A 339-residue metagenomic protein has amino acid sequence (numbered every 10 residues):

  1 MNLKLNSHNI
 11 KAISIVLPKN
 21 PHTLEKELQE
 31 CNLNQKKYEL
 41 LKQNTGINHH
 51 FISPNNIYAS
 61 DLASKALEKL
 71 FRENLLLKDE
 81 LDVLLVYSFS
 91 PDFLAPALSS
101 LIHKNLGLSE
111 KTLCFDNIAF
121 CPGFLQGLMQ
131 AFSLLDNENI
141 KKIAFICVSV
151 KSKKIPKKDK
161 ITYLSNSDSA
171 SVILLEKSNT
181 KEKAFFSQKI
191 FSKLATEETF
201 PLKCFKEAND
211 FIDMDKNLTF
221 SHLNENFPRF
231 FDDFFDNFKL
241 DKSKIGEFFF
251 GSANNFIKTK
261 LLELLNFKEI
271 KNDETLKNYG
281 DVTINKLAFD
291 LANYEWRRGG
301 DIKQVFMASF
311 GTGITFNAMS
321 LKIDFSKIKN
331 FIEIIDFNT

Functional and structural regions predicted by a protein language model:
M1-N56, D159-S221, E225, R229 (+2 more regions): Condensing-enzyme catalytic core mediating Claisen C-C bond formation in acyl metabolism
I10, N55-A119, F235-K258, L264: Conserved beta-ketoacyl condensing-enzyme motif
V16, Y87-D92, A119-P122, C147-K153 (+2 more regions): Acidic, glycine-rich active-site loops and adjacent beta-strand->loop/helix elements that engage anionic groups
K36-L40, I57-N74, H222-N237, D290-Y294: Short, well-ordered amphipathic alpha-helical segments that serve as non-catalytic structural scaffolds within diverse
S60, S64, S90-P91, S109-K111 (+2 more regions): Claisen-condensing/thiolase-fold acyl-transfer catalytic domains that form or cleave C-C bonds in fatty acid
E138-S169: Flexible, glycine-rich active-site loops centered on histidine and acidic residues that chelate a metal or position
A208, I212-L276: A contiguous, well-structured pocket-lining segment that forms one wall/lid of small-molecule binding clefts in soluble
